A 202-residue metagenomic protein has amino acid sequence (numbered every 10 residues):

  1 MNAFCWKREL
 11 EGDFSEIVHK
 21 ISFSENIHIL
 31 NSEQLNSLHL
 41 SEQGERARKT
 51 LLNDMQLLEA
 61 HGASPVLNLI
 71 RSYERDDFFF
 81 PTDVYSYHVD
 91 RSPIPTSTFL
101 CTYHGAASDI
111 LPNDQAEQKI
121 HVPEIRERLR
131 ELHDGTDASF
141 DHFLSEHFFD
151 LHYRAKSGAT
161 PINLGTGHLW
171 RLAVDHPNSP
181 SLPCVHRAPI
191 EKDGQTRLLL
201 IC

Functional and structural regions predicted by a protein language model:
M1-A3, T96-F99, T166-G167, T196-R197: Short, surface-exposed beta-edge/turn micro-motifs
M1-G62: N-terminal auxiliary "cap/dimerization" subdomain that precedes the catalytic jelly-roll/cupin core of mononuclear
E11, A107, H176-N178: Short, solvent-exposed loop/turn segments at secondary-structure junctions
S15, I110-P112, P180-L182: Short helix/loop capping segments that flank catalytic or ligand/cofactor-binding pockets
E42-D90: Extracellular-facing segments of soluble proteins and assemblies that are Gly/Ser/Thr-biased and enriched in aromatics
L69-R71, C101-H104, P112, V174 (+1 more regions): Short, structured patches in soluble enzyme cores that scaffold and shape functional sites
D83-A159, G165: Catalytic core of non-heme Fe(II) oxygenases with the double-stranded beta-helix
H147-C202: Catalytic core of Fe(II)/2-oxoglutarate
